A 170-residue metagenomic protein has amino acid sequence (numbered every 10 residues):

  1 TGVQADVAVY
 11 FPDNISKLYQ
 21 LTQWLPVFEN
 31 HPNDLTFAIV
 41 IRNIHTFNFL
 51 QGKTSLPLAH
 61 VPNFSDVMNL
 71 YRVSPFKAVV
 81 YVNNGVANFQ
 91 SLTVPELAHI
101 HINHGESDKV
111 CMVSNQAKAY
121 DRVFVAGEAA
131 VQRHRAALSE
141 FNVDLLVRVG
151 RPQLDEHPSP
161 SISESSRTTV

Functional and structural regions predicted by a protein language model:
T1-A5, P12-I15, H104, V149-S159: Short N-terminal or domain-adjacent regulatory/targeting segments
T1-Y71: N-terminal pre-catalytic "stem/leader" segment of glycosyltransferase-like enzymes
G2-V7, P95-L97, E164-V170: A short, charged/proline- and glycine-enriched loop that marks the coil->beta-strand transition at the N-terminal
D13-N14, N43, N83-G85, A126-A129 (+1 more regions): Helix N-cap/beta->alpha junction signal
F28-H31, Q90-E96, S114-A119, E140-F141 (+1 more regions): Short, conserved loop/helix-junction motifs that constitute active-site signature segments in enzyme catalytic cores
N33-F37, K77, K118-V123: Short active-site oxyanion
H45-Q116: Extended catalytic core of nucleotide-activated donor transferases of GT-like folds
Q116-V170: A nucleotide-sugar donor-handling region in carbohydrate enzymes
